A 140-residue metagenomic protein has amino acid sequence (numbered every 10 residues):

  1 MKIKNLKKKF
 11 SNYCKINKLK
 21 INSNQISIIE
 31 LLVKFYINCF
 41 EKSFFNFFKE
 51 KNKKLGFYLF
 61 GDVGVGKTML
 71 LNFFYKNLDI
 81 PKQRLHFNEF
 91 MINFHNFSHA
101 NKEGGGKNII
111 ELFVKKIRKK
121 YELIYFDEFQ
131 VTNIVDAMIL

Functional and structural regions predicted by a protein language model:
M1-K49: A short, basic N-terminal segment
F48-L59, E122: Pre-Walker A (Motif I) flank of P-loop NTPase domains
G64: Walker A (P-loop) phosphate-binding loop of P-loop NTPases
K67: Conserved lysine of the Walker
L70, F74, H86: Hydrophobic positions on the alpha1 helix immediately C-terminal to the Walker A/P-loop
I80-Y121, I134: Short glycine-rich substrate-engagement loop in P-loop NTPases that contacts/grips substrate
F129-L140: Conserved ATPase-coupling elements of RecA-like P-loop NTPase cores
